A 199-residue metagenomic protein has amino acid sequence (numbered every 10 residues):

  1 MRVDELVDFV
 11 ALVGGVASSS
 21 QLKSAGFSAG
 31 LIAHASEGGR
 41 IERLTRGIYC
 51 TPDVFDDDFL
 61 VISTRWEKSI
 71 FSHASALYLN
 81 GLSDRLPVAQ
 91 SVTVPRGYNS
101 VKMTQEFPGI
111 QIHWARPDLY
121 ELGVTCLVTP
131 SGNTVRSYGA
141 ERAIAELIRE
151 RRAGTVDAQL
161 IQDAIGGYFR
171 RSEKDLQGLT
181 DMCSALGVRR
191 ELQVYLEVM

Functional and structural regions predicted by a protein language model:
V3-F9, G15-Q21, A25, L31 (+3 more regions): Nucleic-acid-binding surface
G39: Glycine-centered, phosphate/nucleic-acid-interacting loop/turn motifs that mediate DNA/RNA or nucleotide
